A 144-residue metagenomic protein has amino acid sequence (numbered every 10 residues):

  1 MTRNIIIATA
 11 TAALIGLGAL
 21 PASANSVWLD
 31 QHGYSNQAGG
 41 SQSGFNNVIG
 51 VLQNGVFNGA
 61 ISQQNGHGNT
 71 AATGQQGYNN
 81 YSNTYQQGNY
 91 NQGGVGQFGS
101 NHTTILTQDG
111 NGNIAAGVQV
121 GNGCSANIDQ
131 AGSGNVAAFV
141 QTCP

Functional and structural regions predicted by a protein language model:
M1-I7: Positively charged n-region of N-terminal signal peptides that target proteins for export
I7-I15: Hydrophobic helical h-region of N-terminal Sec-dependent signal peptides in bacterial secretory/periplasmic proteins
L17-A24: Sec/Tat signal peptide C-region and signal peptidase I cleavage site
A24-P144: Low-complexity repeat regions of mature extracellularly deployed or surface/particle-associated proteins
